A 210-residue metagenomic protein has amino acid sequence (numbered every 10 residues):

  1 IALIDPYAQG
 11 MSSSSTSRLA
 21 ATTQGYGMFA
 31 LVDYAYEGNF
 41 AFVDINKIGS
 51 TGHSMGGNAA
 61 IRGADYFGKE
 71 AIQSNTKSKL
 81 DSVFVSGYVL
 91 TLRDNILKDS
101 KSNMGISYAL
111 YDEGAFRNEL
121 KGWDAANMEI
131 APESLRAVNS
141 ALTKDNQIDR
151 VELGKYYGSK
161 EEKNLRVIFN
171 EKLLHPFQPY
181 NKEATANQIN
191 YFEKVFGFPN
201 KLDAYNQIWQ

Functional and structural regions predicted by a protein language model:
I1-N206: Soluble extramembrane regions of membrane proteins in the secretory/endomembrane system
